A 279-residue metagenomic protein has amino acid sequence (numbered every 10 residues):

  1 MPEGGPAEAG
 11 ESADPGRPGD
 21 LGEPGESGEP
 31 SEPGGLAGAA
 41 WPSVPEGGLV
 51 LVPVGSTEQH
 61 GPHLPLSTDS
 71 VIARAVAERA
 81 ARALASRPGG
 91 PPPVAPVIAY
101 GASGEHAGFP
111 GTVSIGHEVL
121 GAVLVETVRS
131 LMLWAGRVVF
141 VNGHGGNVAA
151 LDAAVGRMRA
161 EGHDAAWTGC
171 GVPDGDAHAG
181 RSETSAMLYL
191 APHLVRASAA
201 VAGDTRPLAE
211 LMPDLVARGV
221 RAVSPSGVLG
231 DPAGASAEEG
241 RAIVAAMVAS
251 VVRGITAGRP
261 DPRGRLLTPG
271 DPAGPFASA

Functional and structural regions predicted by a protein language model:
M1-P6, G28-R137, G145-A279: Extended, histidine- and acidic-residue-enriched regions that form the cofactor-binding/catalytic faces
P6-P30: Long, intrinsically disordered low-complexity tandem-repeat segments
